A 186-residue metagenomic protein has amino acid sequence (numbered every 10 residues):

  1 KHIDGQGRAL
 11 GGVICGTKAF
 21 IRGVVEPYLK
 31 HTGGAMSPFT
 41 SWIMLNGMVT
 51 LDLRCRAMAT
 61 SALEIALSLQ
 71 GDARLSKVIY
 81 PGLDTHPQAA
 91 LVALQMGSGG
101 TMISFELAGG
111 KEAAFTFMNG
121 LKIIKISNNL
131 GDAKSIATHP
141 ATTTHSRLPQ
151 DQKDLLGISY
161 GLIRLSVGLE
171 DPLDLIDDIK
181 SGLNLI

Functional and structural regions predicted by a protein language model:
H2-M102, E106-I136: Active-site C-terminal subdomain of aminotransferase-like
R54, N119, S135-I186: PLP-dependent enzyme catalytic core of the Aspartate aminotransferase-like
